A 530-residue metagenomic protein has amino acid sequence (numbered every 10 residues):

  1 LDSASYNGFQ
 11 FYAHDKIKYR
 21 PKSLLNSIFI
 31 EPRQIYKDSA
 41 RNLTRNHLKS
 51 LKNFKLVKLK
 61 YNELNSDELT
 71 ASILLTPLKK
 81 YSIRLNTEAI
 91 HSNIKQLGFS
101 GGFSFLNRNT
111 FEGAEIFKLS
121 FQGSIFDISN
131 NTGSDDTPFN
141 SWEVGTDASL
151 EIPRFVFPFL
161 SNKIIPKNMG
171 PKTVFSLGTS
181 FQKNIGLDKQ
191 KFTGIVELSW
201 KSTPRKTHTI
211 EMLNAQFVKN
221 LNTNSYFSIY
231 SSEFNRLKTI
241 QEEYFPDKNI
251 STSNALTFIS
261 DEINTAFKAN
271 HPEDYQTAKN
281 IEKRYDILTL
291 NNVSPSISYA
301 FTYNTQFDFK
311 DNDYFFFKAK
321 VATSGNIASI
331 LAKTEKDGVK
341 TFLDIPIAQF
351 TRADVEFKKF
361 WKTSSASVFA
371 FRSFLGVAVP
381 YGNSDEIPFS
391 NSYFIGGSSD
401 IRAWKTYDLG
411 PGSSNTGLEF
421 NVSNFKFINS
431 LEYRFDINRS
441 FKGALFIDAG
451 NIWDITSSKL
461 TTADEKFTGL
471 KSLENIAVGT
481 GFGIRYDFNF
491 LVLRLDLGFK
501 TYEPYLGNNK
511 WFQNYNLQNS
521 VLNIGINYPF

Functional and structural regions predicted by a protein language model:
D2, Q10-L25, H271-Y275: Flexible hinge/switch segments at interdomain interfaces of large molecular machines
G8-H14, I28-I35, D135-D136, L343: Second-shell loop/turn segments in exported
F9-Q10, I90-K95, T209-F435, F446-A449 (+1 more regions): C-terminal outer-membrane beta-barrel translocator/porin domains of Gram-negative envelope proteins and their
I17-K18, K37-K318, R402-A403, V492 (+2 more regions): Gram-negative/organellar outer-membrane beta-barrel architecture
P21, L25, R41-R45, D354: Extracytoplasmic/secreted envelope proteins and their assembly/folding machinery, especially bacterial periplasmic
E31-K37, N107, A463-G469, T480 (+2 more regions): C-terminal soluble interaction/assembly domains
S458-N475, N508-Y515, V521: Outer-membrane beta-barrel domain signature, especially the mid-to-C-terminal portions of large Gram-negative OMP
